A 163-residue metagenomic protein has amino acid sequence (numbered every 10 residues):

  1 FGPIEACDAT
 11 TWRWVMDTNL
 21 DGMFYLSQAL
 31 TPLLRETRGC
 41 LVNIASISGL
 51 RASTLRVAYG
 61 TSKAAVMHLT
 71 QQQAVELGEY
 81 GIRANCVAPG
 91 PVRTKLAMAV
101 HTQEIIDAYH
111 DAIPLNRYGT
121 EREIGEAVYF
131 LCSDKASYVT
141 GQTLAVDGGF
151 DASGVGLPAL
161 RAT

Functional and structural regions predicted by a protein language model:
P3-I4, D8-R13, Y109: Substrate-binding pocket helix/loop in short-chain dehydrogenase/reductase
I4-E5, R51-V57, E79-Y80, N116 (+1 more regions): Active-site loop immediately N-terminal to the catalytic Tyr-X3-Lys motif of short-chain dehydrogenase/reductase
S27, S62, T70: Active-site helix of classical SDR
T31, C86, D107-V139, V146-G148: C-terminal helical subdomain
P32, V75-E79, S137: Alpha-helical segment proximal to the catalytic Tyr-Lys
S46: Residue(s) in the substrate-gating loop at a strand-loop-helix junction that position the organic substrate next
R51, Y129, T140-T163: Short C-terminal tail/terminal secondary-structure segment of NAD(P)H-dependent dehydrogenase/reductase domains
